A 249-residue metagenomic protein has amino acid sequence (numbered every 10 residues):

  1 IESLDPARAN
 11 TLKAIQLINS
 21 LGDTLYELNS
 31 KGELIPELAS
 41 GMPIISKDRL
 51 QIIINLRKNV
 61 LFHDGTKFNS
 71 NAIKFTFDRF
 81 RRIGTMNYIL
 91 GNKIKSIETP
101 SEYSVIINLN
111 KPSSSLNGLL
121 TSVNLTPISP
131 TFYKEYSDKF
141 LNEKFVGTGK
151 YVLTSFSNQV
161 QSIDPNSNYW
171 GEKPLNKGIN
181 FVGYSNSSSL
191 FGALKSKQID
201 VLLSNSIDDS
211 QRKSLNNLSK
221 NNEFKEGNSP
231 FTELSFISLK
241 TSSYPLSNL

Functional and structural regions predicted by a protein language model:
I1-K47, D78, V146: N-terminal lobe/hinge region of extracytoplasmic solute-binding protein
K31, T121-P174, G178, S188: Gly/Pro-rich hinge or "lid" segments in bacterial periplasmic/extracellular proteins
G41-T85, I106, A193, P245-S247: Aromatic- and charge-enriched surface segment that lines or borders ligand/interaction sites
S46-D48, T99-S101, S157: Residue-level recognition of beta-strand termini and adjacent short loop/turns
N55, I89-Y133: Surface-exposed binding/hinge segments that line and control ligand-binding clefts or catalytic entry sites
L61-H63, S114, K134, N168-E172 (+1 more regions): Short helix-loop capping/hinge motifs at secondary-structure junctions, enriched in acidic/polar residues
N69-T76, S104-I106, G149-K150, K177-G178 (+2 more regions): Alpha-helical secondary-structure segments
I97, T154-S162, N180-S243: Extracellular/periplasmic solute-recognition and catalytic clefts
